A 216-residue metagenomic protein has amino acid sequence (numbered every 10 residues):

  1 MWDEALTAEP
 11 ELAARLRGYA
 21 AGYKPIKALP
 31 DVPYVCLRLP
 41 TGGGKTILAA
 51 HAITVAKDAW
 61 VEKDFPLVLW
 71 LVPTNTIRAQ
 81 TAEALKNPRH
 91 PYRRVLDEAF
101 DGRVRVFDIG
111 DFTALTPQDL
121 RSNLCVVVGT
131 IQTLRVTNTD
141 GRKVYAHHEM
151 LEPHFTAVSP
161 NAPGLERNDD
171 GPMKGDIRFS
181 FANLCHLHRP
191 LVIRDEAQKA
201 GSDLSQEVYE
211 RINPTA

Functional and structural regions predicted by a protein language model:
M1-A216: RecA-like P-loop NTPase motor core of helicase/translocase proteins
